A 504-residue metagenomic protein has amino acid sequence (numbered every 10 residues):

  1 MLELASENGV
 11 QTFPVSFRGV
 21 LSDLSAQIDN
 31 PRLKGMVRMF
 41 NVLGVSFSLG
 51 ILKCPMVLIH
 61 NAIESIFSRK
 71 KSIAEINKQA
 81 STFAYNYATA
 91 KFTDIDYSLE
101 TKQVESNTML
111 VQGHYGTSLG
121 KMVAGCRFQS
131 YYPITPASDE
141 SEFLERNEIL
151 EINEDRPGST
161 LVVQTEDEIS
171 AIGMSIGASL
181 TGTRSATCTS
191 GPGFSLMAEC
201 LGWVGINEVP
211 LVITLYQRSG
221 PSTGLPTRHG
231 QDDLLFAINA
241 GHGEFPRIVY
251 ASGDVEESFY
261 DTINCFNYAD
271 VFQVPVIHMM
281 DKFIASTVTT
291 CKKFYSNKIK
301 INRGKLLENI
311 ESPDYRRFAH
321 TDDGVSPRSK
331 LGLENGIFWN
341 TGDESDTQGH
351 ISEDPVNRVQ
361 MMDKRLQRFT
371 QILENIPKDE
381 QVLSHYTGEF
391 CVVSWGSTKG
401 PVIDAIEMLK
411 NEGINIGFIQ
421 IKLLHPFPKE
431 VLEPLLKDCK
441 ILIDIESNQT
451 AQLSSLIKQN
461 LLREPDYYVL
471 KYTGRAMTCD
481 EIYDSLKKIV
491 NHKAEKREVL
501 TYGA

Functional and structural regions predicted by a protein language model:
M1-A124, F128-S130: Active-site cofactor/cluster-binding pocket
L2-A5, G230-I238, Y295-N309: Acidic, Ser/Thr-rich peripheral helices and adjacent loops at domain boundaries
F13-S16, T189, V212-Y216, A251 (+2 more regions): Short beta-strand segments
V20, S138, G193-L196, W203 (+5 more regions): Short gly/pro/ser/thr-enriched loop/turn and capping motifs at secondary-structure boundaries
L24-S25, F67, A90-S106, K121-C126 (+5 more regions): Gly-rich Lys/Arg/Thr-decorated short loops/hinges at beta-loop-alpha junctions or inter-strand turns that position
K102, L110-G113, T117, M122-A124 (+2 more regions): Flexible, low-complexity linker and terminal segments
A124-E166, V393-S394, K399-I419, P465: Anionic-ligand anchoring segments at beta-strand to alpha-helix junctions in alpha/beta enzyme folds, i.e., glycine
F128, T135-N239, I248-A269: Thiamine diphosphate
